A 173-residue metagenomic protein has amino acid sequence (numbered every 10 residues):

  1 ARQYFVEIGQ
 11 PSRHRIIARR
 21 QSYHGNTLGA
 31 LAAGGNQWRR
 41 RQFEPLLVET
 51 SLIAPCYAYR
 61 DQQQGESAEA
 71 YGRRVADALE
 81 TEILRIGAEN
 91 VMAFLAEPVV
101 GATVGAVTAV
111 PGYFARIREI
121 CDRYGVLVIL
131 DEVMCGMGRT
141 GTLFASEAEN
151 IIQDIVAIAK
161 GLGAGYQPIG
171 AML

Functional and structural regions predicted by a protein language model:
A1-L173: Conserved N-terminal phosphate-binding loop of PLP-dependent enzymes in the Aspartate aminotransferase
